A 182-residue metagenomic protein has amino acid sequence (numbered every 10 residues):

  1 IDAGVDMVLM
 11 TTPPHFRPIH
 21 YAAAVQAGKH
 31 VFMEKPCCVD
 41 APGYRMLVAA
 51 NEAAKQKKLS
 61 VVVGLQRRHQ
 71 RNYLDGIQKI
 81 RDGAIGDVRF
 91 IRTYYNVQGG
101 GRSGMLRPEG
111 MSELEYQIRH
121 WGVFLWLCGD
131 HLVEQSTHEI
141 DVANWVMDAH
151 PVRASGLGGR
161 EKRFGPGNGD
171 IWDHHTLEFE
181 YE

Functional and structural regions predicted by a protein language model:
A3-G4: Alpha-helix C-terminal capping/helix-to-coil transition sites in glycosyltransferase folds
M7-L9: N-terminal Rossmann-like NAD(P) cofactor-binding module of classical short-chain dehydrogenase/reductase
P13-P14, P18-H69, G83: Beta-strand-loop-alpha-helix segment that lines the small-molecule cofactor/substrate pocket of alpha/beta enzymes
K57-V63, R67-G169, L177: Predominantly a Rossmann-like dinucleotide-binding segment in NAD(P)-dependent oxidoreductases
E178-E182: Active-site beta-strand termini and strand-to-loop segments that position acidic
